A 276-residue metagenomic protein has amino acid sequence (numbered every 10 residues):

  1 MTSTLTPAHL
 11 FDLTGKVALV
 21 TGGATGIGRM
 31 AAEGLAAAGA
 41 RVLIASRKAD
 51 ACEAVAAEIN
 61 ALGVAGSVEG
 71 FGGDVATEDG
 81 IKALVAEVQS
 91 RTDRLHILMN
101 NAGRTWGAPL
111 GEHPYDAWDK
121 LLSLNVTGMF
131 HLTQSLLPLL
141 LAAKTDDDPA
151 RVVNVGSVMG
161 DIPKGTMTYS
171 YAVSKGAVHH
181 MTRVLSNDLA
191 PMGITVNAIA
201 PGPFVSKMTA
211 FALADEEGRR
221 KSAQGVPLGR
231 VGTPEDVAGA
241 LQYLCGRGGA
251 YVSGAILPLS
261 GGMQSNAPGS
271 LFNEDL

Functional and structural regions predicted by a protein language model:
T2-H9, Q242, S253-L276: Short C-terminal tail/terminal secondary-structure segment of NAD(P)H-dependent dehydrogenase/reductase domains
V17, A24-T25: Conserved glycine-rich cofactor-binding loop
M99, A190, T195, V252-G254: Short, small/polar-rich loop/turn modules that mediate ligand/substrate recognition or access, typified
P109-L110, P114-L122, S222: Substrate-binding pocket helix/loop in short-chain dehydrogenase/reductase
T133, S174, T182: Active-site helix of classical SDR
P138, N187-D188, A250: Alpha-helical segment proximal to the catalytic Tyr-Lys
S157: Residue(s) in the substrate-gating loop at a strand-loop-helix junction that position the organic substrate next
